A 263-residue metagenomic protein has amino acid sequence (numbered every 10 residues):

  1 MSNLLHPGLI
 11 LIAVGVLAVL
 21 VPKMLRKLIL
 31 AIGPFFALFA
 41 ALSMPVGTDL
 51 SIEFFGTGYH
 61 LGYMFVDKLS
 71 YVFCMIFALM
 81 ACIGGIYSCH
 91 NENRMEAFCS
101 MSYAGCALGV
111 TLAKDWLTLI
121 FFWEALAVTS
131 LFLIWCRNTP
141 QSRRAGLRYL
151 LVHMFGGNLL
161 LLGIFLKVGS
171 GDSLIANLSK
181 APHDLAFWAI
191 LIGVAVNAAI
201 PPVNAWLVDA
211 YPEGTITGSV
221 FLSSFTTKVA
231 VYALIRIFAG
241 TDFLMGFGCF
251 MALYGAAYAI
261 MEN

Functional and structural regions predicted by a protein language model:
M1-F98: Transmembrane helix-loop-helix hairpins at membrane boundaries of multipass inner-membrane proteins
M1-I10, V66-F77, W116-T129, A181-A195 (+1 more regions): Structural signature of hydrophobic alpha-helical transmembrane segments
M1-L4, I86-A97, G214-L222, G240-F243 (+1 more regions): Short, amphipathic, aromatic/basic-enriched membrane-interface segments that mark the entry/exit of transmembrane
V14-R26, M80-R94, L131-A145, L150 (+2 more regions): C-terminal ends of transmembrane helices
R26-A37, N93-S102, F122-W123, A145-N158 (+1 more regions): Cytoplasmic-side transmembrane-helix entry/capping segments in multi-pass membrane proteins
D49-M64, S170-A181, I235-A239: Membrane-interface helix termini and inter-helical loops of multi-pass transporters
F98-L185, V196, Y258-N263: Alpha-helical multi-pass transmembrane bundles of energy-transducing inner-membrane proteins
D184-F250: Short helix-boundary/re-entrant hairpin motifs in multi-pass inner-membrane proteins
